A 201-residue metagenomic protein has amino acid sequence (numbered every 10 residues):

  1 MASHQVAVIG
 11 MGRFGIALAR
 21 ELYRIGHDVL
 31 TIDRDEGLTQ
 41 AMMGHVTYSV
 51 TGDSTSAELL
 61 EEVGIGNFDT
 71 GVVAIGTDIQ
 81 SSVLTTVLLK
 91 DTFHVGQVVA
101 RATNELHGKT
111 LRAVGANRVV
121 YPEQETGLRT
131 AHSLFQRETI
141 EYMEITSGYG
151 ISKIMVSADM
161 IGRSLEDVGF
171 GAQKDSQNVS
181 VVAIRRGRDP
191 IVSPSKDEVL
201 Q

Functional and structural regions predicted by a protein language model:
A2, V8, F14, L18-Q136 (+1 more regions): Cytosolic ligand/metal-binding cores
A2-Q5, I9, I32, G162-Q201: Cytosolic Rossmann-like ligand/nucleotide-binding regulatory domains
S54, I65, V156, P194 (+1 more regions): Hydrophobic beta-strand core residues of beta-sandwich domains
L60, Y142, P194-S195: Short beta-strand/turn micro-motifs at beta-sheet edges
V73-A74, M155, I184: Conserved beta-strand segments of the P-loop GTPase G domain that flank and frequently precede/overlap
G96, G150-S152, Q177-S180: A generic structural signal for short beta-strands and their flanking turns/coil linkers
A113, S147-G148, V199-Q201: Short glycine-enriched loop/turn motifs at secondary-structure junctions
Q136-Q173: Extended boundary segments
